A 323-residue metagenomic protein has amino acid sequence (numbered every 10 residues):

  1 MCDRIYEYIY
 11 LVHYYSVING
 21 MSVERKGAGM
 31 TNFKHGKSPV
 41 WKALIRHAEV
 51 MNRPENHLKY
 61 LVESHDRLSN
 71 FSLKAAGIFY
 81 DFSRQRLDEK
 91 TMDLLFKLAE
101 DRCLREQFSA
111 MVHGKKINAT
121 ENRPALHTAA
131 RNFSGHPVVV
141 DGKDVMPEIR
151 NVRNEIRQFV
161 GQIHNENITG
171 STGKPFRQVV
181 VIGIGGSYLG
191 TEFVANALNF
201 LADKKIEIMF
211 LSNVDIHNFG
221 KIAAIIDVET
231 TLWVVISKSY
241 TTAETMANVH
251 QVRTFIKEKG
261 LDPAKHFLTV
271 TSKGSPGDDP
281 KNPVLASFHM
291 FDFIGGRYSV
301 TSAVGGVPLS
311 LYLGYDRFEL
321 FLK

Functional and structural regions predicted by a protein language model:
Y8-G29: Short, Lys/Arg-enriched N-terminal segments with co-localized hydrophobic residues within the first ~10-30 amino acids
H35-S38, G274-S275: Serine-centered coil/turn micro-motif
K37-A43, H47-L61, R67-T172: Extended, charge-enriched "interface" segments that sit outside catalytic cores
Q158-E166, T172-K323: Glycine-rich phosphate-binding loops that contact phosphosugars or nucleotide phosphates
